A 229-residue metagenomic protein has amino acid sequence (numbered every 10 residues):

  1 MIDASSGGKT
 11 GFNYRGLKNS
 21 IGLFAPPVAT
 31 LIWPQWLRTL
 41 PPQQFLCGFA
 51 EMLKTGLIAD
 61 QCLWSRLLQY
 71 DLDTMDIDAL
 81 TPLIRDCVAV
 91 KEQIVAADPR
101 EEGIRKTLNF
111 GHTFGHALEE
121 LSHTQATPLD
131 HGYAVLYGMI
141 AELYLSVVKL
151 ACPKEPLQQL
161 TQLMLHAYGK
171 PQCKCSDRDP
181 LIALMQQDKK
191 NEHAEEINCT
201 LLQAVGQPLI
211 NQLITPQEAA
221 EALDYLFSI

Functional and structural regions predicted by a protein language model:
M1-L72: A glycine/threonine-rich phosphate-anchoring loop and its flanking beta-alpha core in nucleotide/phosphate-binding
L17, L23-F24, V95, E101-G103 (+1 more regions): Short hydrophobic "helix-edge" motifs at membrane interfaces and signal-peptide entry regions
F24, L31, N109, T200-Q203: Short beta-strand segments
V28, R100, T107, N198-C199: Residue-level marker of motif borders
A50-M52, C152-I229: C-terminal charged capping/lid subdomain of soluble metabolic enzymes
S65-D179: Active-site segments that bind and position negatively charged phosphate/pyrophosphate groups
